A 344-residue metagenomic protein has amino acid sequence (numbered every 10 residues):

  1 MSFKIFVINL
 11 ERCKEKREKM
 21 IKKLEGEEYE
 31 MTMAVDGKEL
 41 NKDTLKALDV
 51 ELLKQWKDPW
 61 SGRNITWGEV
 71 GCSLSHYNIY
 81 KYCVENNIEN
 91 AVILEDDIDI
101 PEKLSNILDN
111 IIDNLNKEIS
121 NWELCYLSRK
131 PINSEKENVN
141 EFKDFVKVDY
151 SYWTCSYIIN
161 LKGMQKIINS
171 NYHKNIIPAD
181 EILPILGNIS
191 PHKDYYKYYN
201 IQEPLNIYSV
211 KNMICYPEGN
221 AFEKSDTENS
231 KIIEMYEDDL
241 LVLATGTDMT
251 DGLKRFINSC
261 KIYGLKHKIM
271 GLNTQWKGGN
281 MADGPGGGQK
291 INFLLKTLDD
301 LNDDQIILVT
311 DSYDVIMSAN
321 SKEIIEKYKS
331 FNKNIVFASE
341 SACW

Functional and structural regions predicted by a protein language model:
M1-L94, I98-E237, D251, Q275-W276 (+1 more regions): An acidic/histidine-cluster motif and surrounding catalytic segment that typifies divalent-metal-assisted enzyme active
F3-V7, D238-A244, C260, H267: Hydrophobic targeting segments
L10, L127-K130, T245, L272 (+2 more regions): Active-site-proximal beta-strand/loop segments in catalytic clefts of secreted hydrolases
R12, I214-C215, T247-M249, T274-Q275 (+3 more regions): Conserved beta-strand elements of beta-rich interaction domains across eukaryotes, especially beta-propellers
I21-G26, G252-H267, S330: N-terminal G-site helix/loop of the GST-like fold
E28, S259-A282: Active-site catalytic motif of lipid deacylating hydrolases and related acyltransferases
C83-Y126, F293-W344: GT-A fold catalytic core of metal-dependent nucleotide-sugar glycosyltransferases, centered on the diacidic
K254-N258, L272-N273, S321-E323: Short coil/turn segments at secondary-structure boundaries
